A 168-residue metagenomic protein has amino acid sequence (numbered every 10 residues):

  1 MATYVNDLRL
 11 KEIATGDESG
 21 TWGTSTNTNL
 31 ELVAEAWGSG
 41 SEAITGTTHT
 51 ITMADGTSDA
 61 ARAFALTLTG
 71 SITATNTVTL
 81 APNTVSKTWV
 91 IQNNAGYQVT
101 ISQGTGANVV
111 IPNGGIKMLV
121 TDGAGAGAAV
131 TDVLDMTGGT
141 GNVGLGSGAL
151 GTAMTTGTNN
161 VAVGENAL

Functional and structural regions predicted by a protein language model:
M1-R9, I13-V99: Exposed extracellular interaction/assembly regions and N-terminal maturation sites
E18, V110-I111: Short alpha-helix boundary/capping segments
L30-G38, Y97-G104, V120-L134: Short, surface-exposed terminal/edge motifs of secreted or surface/virion proteins that either
S41-T50, S102-N108, A129-G141, N166: Intrinsic low-complexity, repeat-rich intrinsically disordered segments enriched in small/flexible residues
L80, N108-V110: Short, surface-exposed secondary-structure edge patches
V90, M118-V120: Residues within well-ordered beta-strands of beta-sheet-rich folds
N113-I116: Tight coil/turn sites that cap or link beta-strands
T121, D132-L168: Glycine- and small/polar-enriched repetitive beta-structure motifs of secreted/surface proteins
